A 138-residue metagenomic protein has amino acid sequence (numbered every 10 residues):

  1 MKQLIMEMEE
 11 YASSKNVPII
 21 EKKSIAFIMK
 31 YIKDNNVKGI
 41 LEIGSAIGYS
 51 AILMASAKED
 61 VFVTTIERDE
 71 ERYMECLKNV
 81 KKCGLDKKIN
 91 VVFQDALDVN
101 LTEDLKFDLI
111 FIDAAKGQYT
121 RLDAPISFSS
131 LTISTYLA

Functional and structural regions predicted by a protein language model:
M1-L109, K116-L131: A short alpha-helical cap/connector motif
I133-A138: Conserved beta-strand signature within the Rossmann-like core of class I S-adenosyl-L-methionine
